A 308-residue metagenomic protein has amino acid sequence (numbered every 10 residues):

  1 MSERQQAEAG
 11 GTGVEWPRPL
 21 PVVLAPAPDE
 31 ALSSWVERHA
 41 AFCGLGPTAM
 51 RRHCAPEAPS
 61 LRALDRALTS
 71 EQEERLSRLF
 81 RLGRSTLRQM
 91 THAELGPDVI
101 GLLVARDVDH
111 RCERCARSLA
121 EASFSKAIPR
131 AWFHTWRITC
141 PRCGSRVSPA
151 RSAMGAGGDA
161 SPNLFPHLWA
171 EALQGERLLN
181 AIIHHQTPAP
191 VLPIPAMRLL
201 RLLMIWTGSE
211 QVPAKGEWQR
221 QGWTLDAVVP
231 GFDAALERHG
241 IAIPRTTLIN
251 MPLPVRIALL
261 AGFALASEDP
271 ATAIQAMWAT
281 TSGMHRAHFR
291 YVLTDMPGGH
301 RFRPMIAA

Functional and structural regions predicted by a protein language model:
M1-A308: Basic, alpha-helical nucleic-acid-binding regions used in initiation and control of genome expression
